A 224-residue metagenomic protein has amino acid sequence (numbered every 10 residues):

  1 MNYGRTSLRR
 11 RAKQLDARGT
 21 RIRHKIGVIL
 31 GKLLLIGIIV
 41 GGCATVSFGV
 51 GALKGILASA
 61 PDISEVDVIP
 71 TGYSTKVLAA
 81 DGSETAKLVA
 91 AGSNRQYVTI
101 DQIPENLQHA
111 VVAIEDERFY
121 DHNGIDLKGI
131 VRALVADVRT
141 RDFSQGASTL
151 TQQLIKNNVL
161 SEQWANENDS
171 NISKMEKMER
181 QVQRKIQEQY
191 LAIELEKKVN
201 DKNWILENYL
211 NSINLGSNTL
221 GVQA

Functional and structural regions predicted by a protein language model:
M1-L78, T85, R118: N-terminal type II signal-anchor transmembrane helix that functions as the membrane-insertion/stop-transfer segment
N2-L8, G72-S74, L78-A224: Peptidoglycan glycan-strand catalytic modules in the bacterial/periplasmic cell-wall system
